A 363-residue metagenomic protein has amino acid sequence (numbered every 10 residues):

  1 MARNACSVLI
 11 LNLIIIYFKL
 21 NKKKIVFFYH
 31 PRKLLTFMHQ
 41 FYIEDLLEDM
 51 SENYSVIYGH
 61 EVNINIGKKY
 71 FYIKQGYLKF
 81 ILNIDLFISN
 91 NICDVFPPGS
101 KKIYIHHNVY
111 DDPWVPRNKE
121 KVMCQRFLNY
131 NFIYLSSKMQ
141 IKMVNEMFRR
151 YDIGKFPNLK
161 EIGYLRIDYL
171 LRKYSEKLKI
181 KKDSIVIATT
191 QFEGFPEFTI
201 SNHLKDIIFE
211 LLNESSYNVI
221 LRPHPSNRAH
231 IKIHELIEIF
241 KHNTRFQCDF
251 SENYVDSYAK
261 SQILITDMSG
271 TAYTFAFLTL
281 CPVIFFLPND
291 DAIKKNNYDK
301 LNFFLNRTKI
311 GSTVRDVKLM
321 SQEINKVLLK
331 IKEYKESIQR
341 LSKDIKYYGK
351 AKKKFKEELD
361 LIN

Functional and structural regions predicted by a protein language model:
M1-K33, M38: Membrane-proximal basic amphipathic "stem/tether" segments
K23-L171: Active-site and donor-binding regions of nucleotide-sugar-utilizing enzymes
T36-L46, L165-L236, S312-V314, K346-Y347 (+1 more regions): Conserved catalytic-core segment of nucleotide-activated headgroup transferases in glycan assembly
S55-Y70, L212-D249: Catalytic donor nucleotide-activated moiety binding site of glycosyltransferases and closely related
I73-L82, N227-Y273: Donor nucleotide-activated moiety binding/catalytic core segment of transferases that use nucleotide-activated donors
I92-H106, P113, F250-N296: A donor-sugar binding/catalytic signature common to diverse glycosyltransferases and related nucleotide-sugar
K155-F156, G270-K343: Catalytic binding pocket for nucleotide-activated donors in carbohydrate/polymer assembly enzymes
Y347-N363: C-terminal alpha-helical cap of glycosyltransferases
